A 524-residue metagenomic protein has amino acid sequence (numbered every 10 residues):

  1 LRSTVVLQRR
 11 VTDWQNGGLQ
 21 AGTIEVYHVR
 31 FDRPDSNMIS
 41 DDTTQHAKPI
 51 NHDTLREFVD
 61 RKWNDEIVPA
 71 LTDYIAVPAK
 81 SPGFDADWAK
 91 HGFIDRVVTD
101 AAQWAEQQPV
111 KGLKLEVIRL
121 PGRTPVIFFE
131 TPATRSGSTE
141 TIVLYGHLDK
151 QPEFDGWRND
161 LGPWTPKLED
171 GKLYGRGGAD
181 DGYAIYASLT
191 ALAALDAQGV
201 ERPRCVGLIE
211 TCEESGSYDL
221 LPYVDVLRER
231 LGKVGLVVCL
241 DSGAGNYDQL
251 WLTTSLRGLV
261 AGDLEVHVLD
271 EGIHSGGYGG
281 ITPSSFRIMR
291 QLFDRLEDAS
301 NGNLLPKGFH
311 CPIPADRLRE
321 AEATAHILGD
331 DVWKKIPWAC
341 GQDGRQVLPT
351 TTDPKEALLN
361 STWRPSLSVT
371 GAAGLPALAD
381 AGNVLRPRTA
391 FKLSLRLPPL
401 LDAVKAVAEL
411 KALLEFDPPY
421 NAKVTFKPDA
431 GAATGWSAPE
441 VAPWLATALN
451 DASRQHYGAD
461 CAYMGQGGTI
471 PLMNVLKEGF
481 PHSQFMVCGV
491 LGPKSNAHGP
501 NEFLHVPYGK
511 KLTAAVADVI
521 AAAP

Functional and structural regions predicted by a protein language model:
I39-D155, R388, K392, K405: N-terminal helical capping/dimerization or prosegment-like subdomains of hydrolases acting on amide or phosphate bonds
G137, N246-Y247, L304-R388, R396-E409 (+2 more regions): An extended, acidic, His-containing surface patch that forms the Zn2+-binding/catalytic region of metallohydrolases
G137-I209, G232: Active-site metal-coordination/substrate-binding segment of hydrolases, especially metallo-dependent peptidases
P203-P283: Histidine/acidic-residue-rich, glycine-tolerant segments that coordinate divalent metal ions
G279-S300: A short core secondary-structure module
